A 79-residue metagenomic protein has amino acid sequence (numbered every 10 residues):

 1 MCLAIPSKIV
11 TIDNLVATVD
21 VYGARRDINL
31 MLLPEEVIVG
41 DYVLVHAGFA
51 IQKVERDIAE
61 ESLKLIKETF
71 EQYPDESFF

Functional and structural regions predicted by a protein language model:
P6-I9: Conserved hydrophobic positions within beta-strands
A17-V21: SH3/SH3-like beta-barrel fold
R26-P34: Beta-strand/loop nucleic-acid-binding surfaces
G48-F79: C-terminal structural segments of small proteins and small subunits
